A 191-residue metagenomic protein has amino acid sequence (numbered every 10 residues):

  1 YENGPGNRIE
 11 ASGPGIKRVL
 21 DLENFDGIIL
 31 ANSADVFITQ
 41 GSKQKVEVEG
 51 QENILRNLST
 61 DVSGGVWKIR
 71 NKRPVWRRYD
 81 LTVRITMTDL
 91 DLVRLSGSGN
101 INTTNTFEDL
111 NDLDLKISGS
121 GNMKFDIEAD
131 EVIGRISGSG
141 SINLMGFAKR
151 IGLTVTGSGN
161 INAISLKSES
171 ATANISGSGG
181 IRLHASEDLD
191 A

Functional and structural regions predicted by a protein language model:
Y1-L55, V66-T86, I101-T106: Short acidic/polar N-terminal linker immediately downstream of export determinants
R18-L20, F25-I38, T82-I85, D89-A191: Extended, compositionally simple hydrophobic/Ser/Thr-rich segments that build repetitive fibrous architectures
L55-R56, K167: Generic, ordered loop/turn and secondary-structure boundary motif
